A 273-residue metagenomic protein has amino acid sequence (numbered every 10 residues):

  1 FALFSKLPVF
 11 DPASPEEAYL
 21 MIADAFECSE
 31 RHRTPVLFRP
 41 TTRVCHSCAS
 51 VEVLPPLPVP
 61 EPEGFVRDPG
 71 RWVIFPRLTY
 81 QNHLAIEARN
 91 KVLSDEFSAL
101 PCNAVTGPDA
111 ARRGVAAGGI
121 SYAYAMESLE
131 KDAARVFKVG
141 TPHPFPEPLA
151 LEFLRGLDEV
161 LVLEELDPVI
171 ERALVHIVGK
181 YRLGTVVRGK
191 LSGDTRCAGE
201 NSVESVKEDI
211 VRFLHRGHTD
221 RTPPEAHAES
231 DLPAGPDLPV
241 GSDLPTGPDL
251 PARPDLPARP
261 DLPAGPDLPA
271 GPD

Functional and structural regions predicted by a protein language model:
F1-L3: Conserved PLP-enzyme active-site core in the AAT-like
P12-G235, D243, D249, G265-D273: Flexible, low-complexity linker and terminal segments
